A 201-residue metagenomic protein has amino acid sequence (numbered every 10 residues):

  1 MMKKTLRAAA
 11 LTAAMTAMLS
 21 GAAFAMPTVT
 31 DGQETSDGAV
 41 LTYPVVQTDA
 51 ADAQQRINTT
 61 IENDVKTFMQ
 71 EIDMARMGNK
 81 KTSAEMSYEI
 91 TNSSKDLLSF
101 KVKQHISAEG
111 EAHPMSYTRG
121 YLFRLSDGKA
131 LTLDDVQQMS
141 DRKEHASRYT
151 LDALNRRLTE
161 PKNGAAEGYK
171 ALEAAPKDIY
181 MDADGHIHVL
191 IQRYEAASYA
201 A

Functional and structural regions predicted by a protein language model:
M1-A10: Bacterial N-terminal signal peptides that target proteins for export
T12-S20: Bacterial N-terminal signal peptides
A23-A201: Compositionally biased intrinsically disordered regions enriched in Thr/Gly
